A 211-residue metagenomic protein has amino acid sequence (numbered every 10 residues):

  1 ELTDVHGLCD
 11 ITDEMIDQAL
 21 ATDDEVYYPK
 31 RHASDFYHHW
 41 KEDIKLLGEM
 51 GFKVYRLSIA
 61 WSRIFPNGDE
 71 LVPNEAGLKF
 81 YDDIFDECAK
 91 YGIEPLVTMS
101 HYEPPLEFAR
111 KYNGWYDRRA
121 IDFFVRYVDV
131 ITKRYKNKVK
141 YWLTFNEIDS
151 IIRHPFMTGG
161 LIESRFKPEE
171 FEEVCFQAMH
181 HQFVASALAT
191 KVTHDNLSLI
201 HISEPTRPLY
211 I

Functional and structural regions predicted by a protein language model:
E1-D24, G68-D69, K79-S203, R207: Active-site region of glycoside hydrolase catalytic domains
T22-H32: Acidic/histidine-rich helix-loop elements that form or flank divalent-metal/phosphate-binding sites at the catalytic
R31-S34, H38, V72, E173 (+1 more regions): Short, solvent-exposed segments of well-ordered alpha helices
S34-L46, D122-I131: Short, acidic/polar
H39-A60: Catalytic domains of carbohydrate-active enzymes, especially glycoside hydrolases
R56-L57, F65, G77-F80: General structural concept
I59-P73: Glycine-rich, proline-tolerant flexible connector loops at the mouths of alpha/beta enzymes
